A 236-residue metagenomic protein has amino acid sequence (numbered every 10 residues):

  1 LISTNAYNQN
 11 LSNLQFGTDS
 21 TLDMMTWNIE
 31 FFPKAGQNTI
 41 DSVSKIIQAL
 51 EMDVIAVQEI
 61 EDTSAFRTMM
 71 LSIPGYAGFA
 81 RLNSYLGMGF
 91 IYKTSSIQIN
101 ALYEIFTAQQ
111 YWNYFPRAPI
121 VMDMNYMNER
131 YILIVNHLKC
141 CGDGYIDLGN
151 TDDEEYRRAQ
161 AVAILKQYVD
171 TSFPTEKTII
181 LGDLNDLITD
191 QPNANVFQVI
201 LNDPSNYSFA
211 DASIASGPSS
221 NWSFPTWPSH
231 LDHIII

Functional and structural regions predicted by a protein language model:
T4-I236: Divalent cation-coordinating acidic motifs and surrounding scaffolds that mediate Ca2+/Mg2+/Mn2+/Zn2+-dependent binding
